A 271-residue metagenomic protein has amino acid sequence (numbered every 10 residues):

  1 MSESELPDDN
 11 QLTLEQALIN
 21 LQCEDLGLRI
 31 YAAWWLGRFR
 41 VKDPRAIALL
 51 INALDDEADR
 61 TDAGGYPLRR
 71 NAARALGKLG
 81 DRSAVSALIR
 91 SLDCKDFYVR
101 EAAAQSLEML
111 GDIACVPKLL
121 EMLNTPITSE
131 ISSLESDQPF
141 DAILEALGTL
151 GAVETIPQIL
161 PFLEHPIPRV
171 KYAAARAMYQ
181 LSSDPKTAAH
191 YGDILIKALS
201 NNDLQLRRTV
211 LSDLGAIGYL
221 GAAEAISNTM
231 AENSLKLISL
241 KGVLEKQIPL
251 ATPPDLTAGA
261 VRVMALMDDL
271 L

Functional and structural regions predicted by a protein language model:
M1-D9, R29-K42, D62-R82, R90 (+7 more regions): Structural detector for internal amphipathic alpha-helices that build alpha-solenoid repeat scaffolds
P7-Q22, V41-D59, D81-D93, D112-E130 (+4 more regions): Amphipathic alpha-helical scaffolding segments comprising HEAT/armadillo-like alpha-solenoid repeats
E24-D25, E57-A58, G64-G65, K95-D96 (+5 more regions): Short inter-helical turns and helix N-cap capping residues of alpha-solenoid HEAT/ARM repeat scaffolds
